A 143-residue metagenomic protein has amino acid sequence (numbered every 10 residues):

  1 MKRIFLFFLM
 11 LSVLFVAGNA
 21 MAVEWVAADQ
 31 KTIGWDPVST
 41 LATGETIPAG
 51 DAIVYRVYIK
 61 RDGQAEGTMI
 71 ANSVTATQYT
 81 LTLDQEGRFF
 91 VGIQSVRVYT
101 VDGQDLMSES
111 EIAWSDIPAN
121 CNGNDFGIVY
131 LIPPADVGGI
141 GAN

Functional and structural regions predicted by a protein language model:
M1-I4: Positively charged n-region of N-terminal signal peptides that target proteins for export
L9-M10, A20: Cleavable N-terminal signal peptides
D29-I33: Structural beta-strand segments of beta-rich domains
P37, L41-E86, Y99: Recognizes extended acidic, P/S/T-rich segments that occur within or adjacent to Ig-like beta-sandwich modules
L81-Q104, S108: Beta-strand-rich modules
Y99-P133: Extracellular fibronectin type III
I132-I140: Proline-enriched interdomain boundary motifs that mark the N-terminal boundary and often initiate the first structured
